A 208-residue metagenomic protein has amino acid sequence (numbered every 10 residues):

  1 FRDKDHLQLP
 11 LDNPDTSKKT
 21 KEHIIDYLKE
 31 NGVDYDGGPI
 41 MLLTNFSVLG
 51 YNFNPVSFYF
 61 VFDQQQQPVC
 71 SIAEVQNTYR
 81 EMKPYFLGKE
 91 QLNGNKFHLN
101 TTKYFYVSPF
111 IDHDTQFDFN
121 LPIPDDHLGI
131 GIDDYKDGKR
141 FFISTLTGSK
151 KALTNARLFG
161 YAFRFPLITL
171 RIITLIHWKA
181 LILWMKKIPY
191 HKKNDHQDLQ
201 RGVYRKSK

Functional and structural regions predicted by a protein language model:
F1-K208: Mature, function-bearing regions of proteins
